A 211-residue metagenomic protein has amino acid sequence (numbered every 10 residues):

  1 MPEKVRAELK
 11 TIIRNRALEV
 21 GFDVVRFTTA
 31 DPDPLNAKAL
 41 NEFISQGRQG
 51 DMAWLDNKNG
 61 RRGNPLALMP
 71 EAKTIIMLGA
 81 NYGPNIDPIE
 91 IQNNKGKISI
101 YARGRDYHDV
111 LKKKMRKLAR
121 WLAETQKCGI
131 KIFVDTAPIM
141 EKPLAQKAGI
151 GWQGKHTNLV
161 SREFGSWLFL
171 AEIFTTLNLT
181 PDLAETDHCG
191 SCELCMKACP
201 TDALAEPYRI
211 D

Functional and structural regions predicted by a protein language model:
M1-H188: Auxiliary alpha/beta "docking" domains used to position bulky ligands
E19-F22, P32, L194-D211: Iron-sulfur cluster-binding cysteine motifs and their immediate structural context in ferredoxin-like electron-transfer
